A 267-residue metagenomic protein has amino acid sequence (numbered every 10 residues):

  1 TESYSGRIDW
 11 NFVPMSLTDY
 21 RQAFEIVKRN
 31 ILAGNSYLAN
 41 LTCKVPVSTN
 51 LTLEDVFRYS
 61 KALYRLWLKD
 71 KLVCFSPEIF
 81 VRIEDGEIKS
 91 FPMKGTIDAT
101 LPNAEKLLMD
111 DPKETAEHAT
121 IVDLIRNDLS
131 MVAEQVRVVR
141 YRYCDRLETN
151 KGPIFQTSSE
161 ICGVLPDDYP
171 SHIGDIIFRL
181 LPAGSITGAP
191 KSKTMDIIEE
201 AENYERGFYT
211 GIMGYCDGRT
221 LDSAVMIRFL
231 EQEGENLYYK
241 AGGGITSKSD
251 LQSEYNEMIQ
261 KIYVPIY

Functional and structural regions predicted by a protein language model:
T1-Y267: Extended alpha-helical targeting/anchoring segments, especially N-terminal organellar/secretory targeting helices
